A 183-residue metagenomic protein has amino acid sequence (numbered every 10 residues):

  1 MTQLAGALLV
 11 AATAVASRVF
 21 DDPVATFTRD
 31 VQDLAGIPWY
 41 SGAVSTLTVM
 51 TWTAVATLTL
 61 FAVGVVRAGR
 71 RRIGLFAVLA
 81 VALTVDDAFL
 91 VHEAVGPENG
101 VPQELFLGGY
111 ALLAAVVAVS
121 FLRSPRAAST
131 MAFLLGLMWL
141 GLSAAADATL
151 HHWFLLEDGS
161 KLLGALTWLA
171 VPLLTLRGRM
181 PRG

Functional and structural regions predicted by a protein language model:
M1-G183: Polytopic alpha-helical membrane-helix bundles and their juxtamembrane interface segments in multi-pass membrane
